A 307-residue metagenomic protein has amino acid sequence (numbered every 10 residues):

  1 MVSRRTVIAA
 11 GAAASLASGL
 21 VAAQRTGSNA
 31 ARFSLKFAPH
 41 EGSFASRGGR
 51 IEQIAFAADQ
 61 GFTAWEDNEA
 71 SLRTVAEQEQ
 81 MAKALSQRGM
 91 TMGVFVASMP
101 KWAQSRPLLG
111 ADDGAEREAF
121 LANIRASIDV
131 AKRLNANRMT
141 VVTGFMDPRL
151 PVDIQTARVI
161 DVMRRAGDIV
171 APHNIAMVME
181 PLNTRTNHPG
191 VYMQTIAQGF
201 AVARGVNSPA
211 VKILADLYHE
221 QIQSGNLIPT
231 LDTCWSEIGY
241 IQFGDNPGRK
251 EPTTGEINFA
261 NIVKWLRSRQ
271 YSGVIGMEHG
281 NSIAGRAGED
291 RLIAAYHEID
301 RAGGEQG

Functional and structural regions predicted by a protein language model:
V2-A38, S43-A58, M193-A215, H219-G307: Histidine-acidic metal/acid-base catalytic patches
G11-A17, N29-R32, Q87, A103 (+3 more regions): Active-site acidic/histidine proton-transfer and metal-coordination neighborhood in alpha/beta enzyme cores
S43-A45, V96-P100: Short glycine-enriched loops at secondary-structure junctions
Q53-A70: Catalytic domains of carbohydrate-active enzymes, especially glycoside hydrolases
T63, T91, N137, G239 (+1 more regions): Short acidic/polar active-site loop segments enriched in Thr and Asp
D67-S86, T143-D147, T186-N187: Glycine-rich, proline-tolerant flexible connector loops at the mouths of alpha/beta enzymes
G89-A97: Glycine-rich, aromatic-flanked loop segments that form ligand/cofactor-binding clefts across common enzyme folds
